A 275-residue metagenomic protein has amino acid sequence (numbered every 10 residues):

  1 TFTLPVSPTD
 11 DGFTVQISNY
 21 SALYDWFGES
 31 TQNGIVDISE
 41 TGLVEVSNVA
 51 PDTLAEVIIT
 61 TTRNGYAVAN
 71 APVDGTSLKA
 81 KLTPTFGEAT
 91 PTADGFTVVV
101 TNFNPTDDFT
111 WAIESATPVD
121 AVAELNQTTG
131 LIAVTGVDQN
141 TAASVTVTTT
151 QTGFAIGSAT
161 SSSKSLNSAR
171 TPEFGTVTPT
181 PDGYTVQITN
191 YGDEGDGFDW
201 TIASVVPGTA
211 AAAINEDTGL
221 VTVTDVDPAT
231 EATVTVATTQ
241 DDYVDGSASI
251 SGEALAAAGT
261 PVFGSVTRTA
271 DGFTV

Functional and structural regions predicted by a protein language model:
T1-T3, A80-E88, S168-T176, A257-G264: Proline-enriched interdomain boundary motifs that mark the N-terminal boundary and often initiate the first structured
D11-V15, D94-V98, D182-V186, D271-V275: Structural beta-strand segments of beta-rich domains
V15-G34, N102, D107-V119, E194-G208: Change to "...patches in solvent-exposed regions of secreted, membrane-anchored, or virion-exposed structural
F27, T31-E40, A116-T128, V205-D217 (+1 more regions): Low-complexity "stalk/linker" and mucin-like segments enriched in Ser/Thr/Pro/Ala/Gly
G42-V44, G130-I132, G219-V221: Short strand-edge motifs at loop-to-beta-strand transitions and within beta-strands of extracellular beta-rich domains
V46-L54, V134-A142, V223-E231: Surface-exposed, short loops/turns at beta-strand junctions within beta-sandwich domains
I59-T61, V147-T149, V236-T238: Conserved structural position at the C-terminal beta-strand of extracellular beta-sandwich adhesion modules
R63-V73, Q151-S161, T239-S249: Short, exposed coil/turn segments at beta-strand boundaries within extracellular/luminal domains
